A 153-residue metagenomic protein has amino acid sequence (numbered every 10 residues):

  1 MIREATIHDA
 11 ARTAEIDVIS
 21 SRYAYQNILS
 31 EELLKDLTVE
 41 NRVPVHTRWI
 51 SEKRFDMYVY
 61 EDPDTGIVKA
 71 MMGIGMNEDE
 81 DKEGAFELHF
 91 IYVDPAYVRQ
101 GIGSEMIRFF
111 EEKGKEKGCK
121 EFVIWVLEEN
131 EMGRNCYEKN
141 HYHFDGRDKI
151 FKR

Functional and structural regions predicted by a protein language model:
E4-A10, E15-A96, I107-F109, K113 (+1 more regions): Acetyl-CoA-dependent GNAT
R12, E87, G101, E105 (+2 more regions): Amphipathic alpha-helical recognition patches that constitute DNA-binding helices
S21, M71, Y97, C119 (+2 more regions): Conserved hydrophobic/aromatic "anchor" residues that stabilize well-ordered secondary structure elements
D94-A96, Q100, E128-E129: Active-site acidic-Proline motif in GNAT/NAT acetyltransferases
G103, I107, E129-G133, I150-R153: Short glycine/proline-centered loop/turn elements that form peptide/ligand docking sites
I107, G114-V126: Conserved GNAT acetyl-CoA-binding A-motif
V123-L127, E138-R153: Conserved catalytic-core motifs of GNAT/GCN5-like acyltransferases
